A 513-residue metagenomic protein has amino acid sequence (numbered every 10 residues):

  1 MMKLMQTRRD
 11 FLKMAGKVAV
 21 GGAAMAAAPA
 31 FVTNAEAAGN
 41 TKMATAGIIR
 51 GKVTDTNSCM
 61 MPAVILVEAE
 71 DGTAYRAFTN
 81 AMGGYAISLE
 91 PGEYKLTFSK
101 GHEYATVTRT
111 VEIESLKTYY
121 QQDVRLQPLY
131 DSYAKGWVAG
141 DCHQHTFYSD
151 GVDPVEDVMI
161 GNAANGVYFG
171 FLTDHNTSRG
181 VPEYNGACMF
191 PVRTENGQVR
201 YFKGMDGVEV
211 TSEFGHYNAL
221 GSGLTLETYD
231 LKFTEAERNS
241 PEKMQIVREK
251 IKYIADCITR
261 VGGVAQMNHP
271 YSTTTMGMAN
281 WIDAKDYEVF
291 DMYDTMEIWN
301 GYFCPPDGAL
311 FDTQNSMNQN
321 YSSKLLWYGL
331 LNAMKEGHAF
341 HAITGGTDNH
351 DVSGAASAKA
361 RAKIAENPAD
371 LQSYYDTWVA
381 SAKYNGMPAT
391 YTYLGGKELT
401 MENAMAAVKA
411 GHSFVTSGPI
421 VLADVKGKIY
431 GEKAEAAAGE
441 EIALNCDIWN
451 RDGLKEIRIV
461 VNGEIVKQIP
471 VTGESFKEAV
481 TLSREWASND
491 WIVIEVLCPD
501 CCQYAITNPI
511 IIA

Functional and structural regions predicted by a protein language model:
M1-D10, M14, G21-M25, P29-E36: N-terminal secretory signal peptides
M43, S58-A63, K100-E112, K117-Y120 (+4 more regions): C-terminal functional module detector
G47, D55-A74, P91: Short, ordered, surface-exposed loop/turn motifs in non-cytosolic proteins
E70-G84: Short, acidic Ser/Thr/Gly-rich low-complexity loop/linker segments typical of extracellular and cell-surface proteins
M82-L89, T481: Short, surface-exposed beta-strand/beta-hairpin micro-motifs centered on an aromatic residue
P91-H102: A short, solvent-exposed beta-strand micro-motif common in secreted/extracellular proteins
L129-M278, E297-P306, N320-L325, H341 (+3 more regions): A metal-dependent hydrolase metal-coordination microenvironment
P241-K363, Q372-V379, G427, N450-Q468 (+1 more regions): Domain-core and long-helix interface of multi-subunit machines
